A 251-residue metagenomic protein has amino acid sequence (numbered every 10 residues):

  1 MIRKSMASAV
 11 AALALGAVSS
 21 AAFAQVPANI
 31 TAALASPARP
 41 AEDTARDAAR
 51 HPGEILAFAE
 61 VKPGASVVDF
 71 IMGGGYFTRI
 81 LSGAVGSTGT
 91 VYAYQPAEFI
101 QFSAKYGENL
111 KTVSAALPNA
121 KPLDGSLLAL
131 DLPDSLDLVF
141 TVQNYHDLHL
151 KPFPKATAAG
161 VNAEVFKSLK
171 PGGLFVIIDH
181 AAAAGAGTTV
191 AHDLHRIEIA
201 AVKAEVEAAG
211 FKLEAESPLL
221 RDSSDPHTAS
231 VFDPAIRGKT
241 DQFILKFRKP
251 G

Functional and structural regions predicted by a protein language model:
N29-F58, K62: Class I SAM-dependent methyltransferase Rossmann-like catalytic core, especially the SAM/SAH-binding loop
K62-G73: Conserved class I S-adenosyl-L-methionine
A65, L117, L128-Q143: A short acidic, Gly/Pro-enriched loop at the edge of an enzyme's catalytic core that lines a small-molecule cofactor
S82-G83, K155-P171: A short glycine-rich, Lys/Arg-flanked "PGG" loop and its adjoining helix->strand segment in the class I
Q101-L130: S-adenosyl-L-methionine
T112, G187-E216: Conserved Class I S-adenosyl-L-methionine
L136-A159: A short SAM/SAH-binding and catalytic strip from SAM-dependent methyltransferases
A209, S224-G251: Core SAM-dependent methyltransferase catalytic element
